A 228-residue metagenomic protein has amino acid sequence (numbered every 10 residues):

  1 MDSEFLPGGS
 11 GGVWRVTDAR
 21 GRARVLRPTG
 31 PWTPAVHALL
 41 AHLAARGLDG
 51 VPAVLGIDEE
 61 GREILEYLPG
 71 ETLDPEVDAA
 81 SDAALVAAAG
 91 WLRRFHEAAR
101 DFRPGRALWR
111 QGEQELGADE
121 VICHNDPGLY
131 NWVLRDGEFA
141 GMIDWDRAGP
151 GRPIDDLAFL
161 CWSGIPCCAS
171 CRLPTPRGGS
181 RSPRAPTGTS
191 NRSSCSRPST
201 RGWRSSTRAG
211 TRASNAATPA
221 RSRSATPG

Functional and structural regions predicted by a protein language model:
D2-A41, E66, T72-V77: ATP-binding glycine-rich loop module of kinase domains
G12-D18, V54, G112-D156: Active-site acidic catalytic loop and adjacent metal/ATP-binding pocket of ATP-dependent phosphoryl transfer enzymes
A44, H96-R100, I165: Protein kinase-like catalytic domain
A44-I57: Conserved HxN/HPN-centered segment at the entrance to the catalytic loop of eukaryotic protein kinase-like domains
P75-L108, E120-N125, Y130-R135, A185: Conserved kinase catalytic-core helix
L157-T189, S205-A213: Active-site activation/catalytic loop segments of kinase-like enzymes and analogous catalytic loops in related
R208-G228: ATP/Mg2+ or Mg2+-diphosphate-binding catalytic cores that bind nucleotide phosphates or diphosphates via glycine-rich
